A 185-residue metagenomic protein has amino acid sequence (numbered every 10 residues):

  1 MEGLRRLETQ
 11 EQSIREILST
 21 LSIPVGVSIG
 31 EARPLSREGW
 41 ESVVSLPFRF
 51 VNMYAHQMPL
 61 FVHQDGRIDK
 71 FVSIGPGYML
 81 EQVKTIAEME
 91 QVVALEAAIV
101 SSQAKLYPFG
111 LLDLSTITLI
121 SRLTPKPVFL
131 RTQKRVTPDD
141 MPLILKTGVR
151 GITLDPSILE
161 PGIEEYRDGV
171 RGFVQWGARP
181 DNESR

Functional and structural regions predicted by a protein language model:
M1, I23-E31, F50-M53, I68-I74 (+3 more regions): Hydrophobic faces of well-ordered beta-strands that scaffold small-molecule active sites in alpha/beta enzyme cores
M1-E2, L46-F61, A94-K105, L145-R167: Glycine-rich phosphate-binding active-site loops on the catalytic face of alpha/beta enzymes
M1-R6, A87-T118: Glycine/Thr-rich beta-alpha phosphate-binding loop at enzyme active sites
E2-S45, A55-Q64: N-terminal active-site wall of soluble small-molecule enzyme domains
I17, S42-S45, H63, I86 (+3 more regions): Generic structural signal for hydrophobic
P34-S45, Y78-M89, K134-R150: Catalytic cores of alpha/beta
A97-Y107, I117-D140, L145-P156: Catalytic-face loop-and-helix region of soluble metabolic enzyme cores
F109-G110, I158-R185: C-terminal helical cap(s) of enzyme catalytic domains, especially alpha/beta-barrels
